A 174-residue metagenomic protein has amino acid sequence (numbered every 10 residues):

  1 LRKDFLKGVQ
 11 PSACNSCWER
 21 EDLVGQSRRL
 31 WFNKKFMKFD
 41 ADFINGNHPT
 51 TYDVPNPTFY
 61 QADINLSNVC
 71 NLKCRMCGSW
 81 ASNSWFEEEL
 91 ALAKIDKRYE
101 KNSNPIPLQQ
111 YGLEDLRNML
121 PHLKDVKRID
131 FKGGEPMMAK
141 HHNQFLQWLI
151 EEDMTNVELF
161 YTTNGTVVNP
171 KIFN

Functional and structural regions predicted by a protein language model:
L1-A41, H48, Q61: Accessory C-terminal segments flanking Radical SAM cores
Q10-A13, L66, C70: Short metal-coordination and nucleic-acid-contact micro-motifs, chiefly zinc-binding Cys/His arrays
N15-S16, L72-M76: C-type cytochrome heme c attachment motif
W18-R20, C77-N83: Detector for the c-type heme attachment site
N33-Y52, L90-L116: Short microdomains enriched in Cys/His and/or Lys/Arg
F59-V69, W80-Y111, K124-K140, E152-K171: Core AdoMet radical
D115-H122, L146-E152: Leucine-rich repeat
N174: Acidic (Asp/Glu)-rich catalytic clusters
